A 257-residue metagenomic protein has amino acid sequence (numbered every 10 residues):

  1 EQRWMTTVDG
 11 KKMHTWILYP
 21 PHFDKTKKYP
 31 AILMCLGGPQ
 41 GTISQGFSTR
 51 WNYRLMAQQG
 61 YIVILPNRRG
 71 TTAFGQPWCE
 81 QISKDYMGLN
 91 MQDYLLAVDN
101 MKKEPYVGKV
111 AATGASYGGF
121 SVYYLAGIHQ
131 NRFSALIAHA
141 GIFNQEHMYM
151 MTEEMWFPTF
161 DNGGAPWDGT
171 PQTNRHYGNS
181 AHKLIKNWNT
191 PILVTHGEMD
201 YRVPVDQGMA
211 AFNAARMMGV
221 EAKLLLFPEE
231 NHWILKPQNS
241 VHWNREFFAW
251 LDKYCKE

Functional and structural regions predicted by a protein language model:
E1-K27: N-terminal cap/lid segment of alpha/beta-hydrolase-fold proteins
M13, P30, P191: Alpha/beta-hydrolase fold active-site loops
L18, M34-C35, T113, T195: Short hydrophobic segments within beta-strands
Y29, L36-G41: Active-site glycine-rich loops that stabilize anionic/oxyanionic intermediates across multiple enzyme folds
M34-G37, L65: Structural cue for short, hydrophobic secondary-structure segments
I43-G46, D206: Short N-terminal helix/helix-N-cap motif within the alpha/beta-hydrolase-1
G46-P66: Short amphipathic alpha-helix adjacent to the substrate-entry channel of hydrolases
A57, L65-E257: Active-site-proximal cap/loop segments of hydrolase catalytic domains
